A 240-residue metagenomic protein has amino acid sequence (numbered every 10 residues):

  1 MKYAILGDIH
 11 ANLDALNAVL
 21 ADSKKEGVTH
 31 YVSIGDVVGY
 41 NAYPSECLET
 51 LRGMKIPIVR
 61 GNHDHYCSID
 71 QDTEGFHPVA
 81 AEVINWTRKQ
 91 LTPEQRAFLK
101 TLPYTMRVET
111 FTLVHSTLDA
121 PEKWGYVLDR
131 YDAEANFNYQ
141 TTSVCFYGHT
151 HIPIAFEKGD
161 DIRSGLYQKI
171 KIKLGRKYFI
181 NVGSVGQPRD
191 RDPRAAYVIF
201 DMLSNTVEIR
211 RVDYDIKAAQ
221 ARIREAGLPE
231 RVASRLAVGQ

Functional and structural regions predicted by a protein language model:
M1-A4, R107-L113, K173-Y178: Beta-strand-turn-beta hairpins that frame and shape the catalytic cleft of phosphate-ester-processing enzymes
M1-I56: N-terminal active-site segment of His-dependent metallophosphoesterases
L6-G7, Y31-D36, P57-N62, V114 (+2 more regions): Active-site neighborhood of phospho(di)ester-bond hydrolases with catalytic His/Asp-centered motifs
H10-A15, G39-N41, H65-S68, D119-P121 (+2 more regions): Active-site environment of divalent metal-dependent phosphoester hydrolases
A18-A21, E46-E49, D72-E74, V127-L128 (+2 more regions): Short, glycine/charged-enriched secondary-structure capping and boundary segments
C47, G53-T141: Active-site neighborhood of divalent metal-dependent phosphoester bond hydrolases
R130-I170, G175-F179: Anionic-ligand binding region
K158-Q240: Acidic, His/Gly-rich catalytic cores of divalent-metal-dependent hydrolytic chemistry
